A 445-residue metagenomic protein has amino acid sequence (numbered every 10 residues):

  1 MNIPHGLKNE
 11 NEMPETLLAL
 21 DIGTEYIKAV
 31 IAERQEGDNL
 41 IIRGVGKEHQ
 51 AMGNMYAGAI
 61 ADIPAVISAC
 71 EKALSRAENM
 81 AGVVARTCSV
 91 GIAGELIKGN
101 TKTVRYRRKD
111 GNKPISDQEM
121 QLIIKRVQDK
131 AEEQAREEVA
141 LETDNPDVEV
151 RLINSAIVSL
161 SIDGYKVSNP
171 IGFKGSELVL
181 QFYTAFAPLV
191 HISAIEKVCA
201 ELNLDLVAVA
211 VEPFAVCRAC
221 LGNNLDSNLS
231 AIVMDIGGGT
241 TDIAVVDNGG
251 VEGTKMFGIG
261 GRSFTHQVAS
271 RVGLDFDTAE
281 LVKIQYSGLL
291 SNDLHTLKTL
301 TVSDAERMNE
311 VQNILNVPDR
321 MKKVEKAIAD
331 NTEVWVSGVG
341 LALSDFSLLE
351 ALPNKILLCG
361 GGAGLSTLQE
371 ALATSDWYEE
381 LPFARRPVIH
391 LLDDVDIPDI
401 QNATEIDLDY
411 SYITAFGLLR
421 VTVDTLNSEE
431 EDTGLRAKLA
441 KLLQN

Functional and structural regions predicted by a protein language model:
M1-Y26, V30-C88, I92-A231, L290-H295 (+5 more regions): Nucleotide/phosphate-binding catalytic cleft detector across ATP-hydrolyzing and phosphate-transferring enzymes
V90-E95, C359-G361, L392-D394: Short loop/turn motifs enriched for small/polar and acidic residues
K113-Q118, A373-I413: Conserved phosphate-binding/catalytic loops in two-lobed NTP-binding clefts
E177-V179, D247-V251, L348-K355: Short, surface-exposed connector motifs at secondary-structure boundaries
A187, G288, A351-W377: Glycine-rich phosphate-binding loops at beta-strand->alpha-helix junctions
F214, A219-S291: Acidic, glycine-rich loop-and-beta core segments that form the ion-binding/anion-interacting portion of active sites
E252-G253, H266, K323, D399-I406: Short beta-alpha connecting loops at secondary-structure transitions that line or flank enzyme active sites
W335-S347: A short, acidic, amphipathic alpha-helical segment used as a generic capping/interface helix at domain edges
